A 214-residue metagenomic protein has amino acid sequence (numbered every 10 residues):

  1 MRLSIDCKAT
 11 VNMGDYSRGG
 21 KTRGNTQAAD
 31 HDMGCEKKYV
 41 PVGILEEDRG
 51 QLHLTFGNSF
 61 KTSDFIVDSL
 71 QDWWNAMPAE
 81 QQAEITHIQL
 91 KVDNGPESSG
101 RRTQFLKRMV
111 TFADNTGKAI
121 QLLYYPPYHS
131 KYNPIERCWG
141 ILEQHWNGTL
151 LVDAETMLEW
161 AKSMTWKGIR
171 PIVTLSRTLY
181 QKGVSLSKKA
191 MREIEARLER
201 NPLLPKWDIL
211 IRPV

Functional and structural regions predicted by a protein language model:
M1-R18: Active-site- or DNA-interface-adjacent structural scaffold in DNA-acting proteins
L3-S4, H87-N94, L122-P127, W160-A161: Extended hydrophobic secondary-structure segments that form protein cores and membrane-embedded regions
C7-V11, E46, N94-P96, P126: Short, flexible loop/turn elements at secondary-structure junctions
R18, E36-K38, T62-D68, D72 (+2 more regions): C-terminal His-loop and adjacent cap/lid subdomain of alpha/beta-hydrolase
Q27-K91, P96: Electropositive, glycine- and tryptophan-enriched low-complexity nucleic-acid-binding patches
G100, L122-Q144: RNase H-like two-metal-ion nuclease catalytic core shared by retroviral integrases and related mobile-element nucleases
F105-Q121: Two-metal-ion acidic nuclease core segments, chiefly of the RNase H-like superfamily
G148-V214: C-terminal accessory extensions appended to soluble enzyme cores
